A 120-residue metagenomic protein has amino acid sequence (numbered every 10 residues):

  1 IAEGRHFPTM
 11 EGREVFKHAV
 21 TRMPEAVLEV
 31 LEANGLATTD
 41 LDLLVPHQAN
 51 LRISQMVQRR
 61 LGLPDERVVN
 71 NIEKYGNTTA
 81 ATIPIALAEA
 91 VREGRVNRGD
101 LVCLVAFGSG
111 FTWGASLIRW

Functional and structural regions predicted by a protein language model:
I1-I72: Hydrophobic pocket-lining "lid/loop/helix" segments that shape and contact the acyl-thioester
V27, I83-A90: Buried hydrophobic packing segments
A49-R60, A81-I85, L117-W120: Short amphipathic alpha-helical segments at helix boundaries and their inter-helical linkers
N50-R52, Y75-N77, G110: Short Gly/Pro-enriched loop/turn and capping motifs at secondary-structure junctions
P64, Y75, E89-E93: Hydrophobic alpha-helical segments
N71-I83: Active-site-adjacent helical/loop segments in soluble small-molecule enzymes
L87-W120: Conserved beta-strand-centric core segments of catalytic alpha/beta enzyme folds
